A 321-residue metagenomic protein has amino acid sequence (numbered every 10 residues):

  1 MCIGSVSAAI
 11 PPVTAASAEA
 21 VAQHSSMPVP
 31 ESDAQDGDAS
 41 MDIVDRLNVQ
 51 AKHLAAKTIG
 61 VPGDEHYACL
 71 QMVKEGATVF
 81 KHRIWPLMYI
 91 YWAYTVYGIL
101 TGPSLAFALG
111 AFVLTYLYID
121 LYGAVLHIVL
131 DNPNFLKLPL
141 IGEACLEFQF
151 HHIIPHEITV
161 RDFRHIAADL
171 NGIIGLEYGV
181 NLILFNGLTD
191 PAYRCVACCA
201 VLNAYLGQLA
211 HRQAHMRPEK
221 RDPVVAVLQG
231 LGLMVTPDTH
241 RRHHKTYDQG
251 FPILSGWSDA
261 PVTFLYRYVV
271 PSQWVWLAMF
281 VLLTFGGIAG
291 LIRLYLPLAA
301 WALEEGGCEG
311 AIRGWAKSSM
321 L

Functional and structural regions predicted by a protein language model:
C2-A200, A204, L209, L231-L321: Non-catalytic, topology-defining segments of multipass membrane proteins
A214, P218-V225, Q249: Interfacial helix-loop-helix junctions of multi-pass membrane proteins
V224-G232: Short, mixed-charge amphipathic alpha-helical segments
